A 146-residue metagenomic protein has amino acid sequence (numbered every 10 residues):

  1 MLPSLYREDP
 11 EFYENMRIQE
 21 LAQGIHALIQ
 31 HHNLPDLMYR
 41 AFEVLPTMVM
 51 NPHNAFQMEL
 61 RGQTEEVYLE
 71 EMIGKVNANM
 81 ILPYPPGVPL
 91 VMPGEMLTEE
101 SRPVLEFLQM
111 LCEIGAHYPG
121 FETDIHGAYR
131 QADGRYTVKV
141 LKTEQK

Functional and structural regions predicted by a protein language model:
M1-K146: Non-catalytic terminal extensions of PLP-dependent enzymes
